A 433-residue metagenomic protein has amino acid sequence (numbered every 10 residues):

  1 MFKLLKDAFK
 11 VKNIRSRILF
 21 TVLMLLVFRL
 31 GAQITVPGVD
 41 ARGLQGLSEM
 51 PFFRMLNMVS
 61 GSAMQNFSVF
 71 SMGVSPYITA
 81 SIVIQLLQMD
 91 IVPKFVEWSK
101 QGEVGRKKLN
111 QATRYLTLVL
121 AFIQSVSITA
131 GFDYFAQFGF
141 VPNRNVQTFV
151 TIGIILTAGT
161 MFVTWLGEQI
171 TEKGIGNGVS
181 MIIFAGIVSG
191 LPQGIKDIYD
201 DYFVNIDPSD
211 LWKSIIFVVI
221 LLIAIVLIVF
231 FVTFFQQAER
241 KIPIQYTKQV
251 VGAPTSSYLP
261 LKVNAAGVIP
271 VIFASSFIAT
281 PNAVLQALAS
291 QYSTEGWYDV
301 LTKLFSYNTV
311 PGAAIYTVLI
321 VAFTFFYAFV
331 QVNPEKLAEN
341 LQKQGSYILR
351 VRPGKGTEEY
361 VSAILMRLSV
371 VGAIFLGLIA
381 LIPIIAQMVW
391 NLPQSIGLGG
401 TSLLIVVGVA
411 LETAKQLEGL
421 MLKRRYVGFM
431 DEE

Functional and structural regions predicted by a protein language model:
M1-E97, V104-E433: N-terminal cationic and glycine-rich segments that engage phosphates or anionic surfaces
